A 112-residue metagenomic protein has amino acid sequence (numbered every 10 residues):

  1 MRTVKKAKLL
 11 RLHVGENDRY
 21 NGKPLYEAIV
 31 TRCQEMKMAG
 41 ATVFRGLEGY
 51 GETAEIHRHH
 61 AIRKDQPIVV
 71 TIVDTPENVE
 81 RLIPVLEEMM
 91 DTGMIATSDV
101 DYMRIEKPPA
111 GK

Functional and structural regions predicted by a protein language model:
M1-K112: Positively charged, small/polar-rich N-terminal and surface patches that mediate targeting and assembly and bind
